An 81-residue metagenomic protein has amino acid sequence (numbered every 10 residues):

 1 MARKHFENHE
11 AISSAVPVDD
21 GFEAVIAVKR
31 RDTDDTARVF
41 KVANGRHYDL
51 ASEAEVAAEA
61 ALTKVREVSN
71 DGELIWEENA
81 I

Functional and structural regions predicted by a protein language model:
A2-V25: Short N-terminal "domain-start" leader segments that mark the transition from disordered tails or signal peptides into
R3-K4, G45-R46, V56, I81: Helix-coil modules at protein/domain termini and other flexible surface or pore-lining loops, especially C-terminal
N8, A54-E55: Short, intrinsically disordered, low-complexity terminal segments
A24-A27, T36: RNase H-like nuclease fold core
D32-D34: Solvent-exposed strand-loop boundary residues in beta-sheet-rich modules
T36-E53: A short, exposed loop/beta-hairpin motif centered on an aromatic-Gly-Thr core
E59-G72: Short arginine-rich
N70-I81: Short, charged, intrinsically disordered terminal tails
